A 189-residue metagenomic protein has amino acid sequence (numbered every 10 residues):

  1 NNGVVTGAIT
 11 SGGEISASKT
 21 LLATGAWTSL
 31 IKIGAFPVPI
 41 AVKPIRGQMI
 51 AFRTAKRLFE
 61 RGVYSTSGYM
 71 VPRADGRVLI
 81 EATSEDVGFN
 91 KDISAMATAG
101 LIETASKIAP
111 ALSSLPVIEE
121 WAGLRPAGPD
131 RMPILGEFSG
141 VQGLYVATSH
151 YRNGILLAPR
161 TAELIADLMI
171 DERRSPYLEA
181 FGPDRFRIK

Functional and structural regions predicted by a protein language model:
N1-S16, T20: Conserved beta-strand-loop-beta-strand element in the redox core of flavoprotein oxidoreductases
V5, A26, D75, F186-K189: Amphipathic, soluble alpha/beta structural segments
V5-T6, R77-V78, Y145: Hydrophobic residues embedded in beta-strands of well-ordered beta-sheets
T6, T10, T24, T28 (+3 more regions): Ser/Thr-centric signal marking residues that sit in or immediately flank functional binding/regulatory motifs
E14-I15, K19-Q142: Active-site substrate-recognition segment that forms the wall of the catalytic cavity or substrate channel
A111-K189: C-terminal catalytic lobe of FAD-dependent flavoproteins
